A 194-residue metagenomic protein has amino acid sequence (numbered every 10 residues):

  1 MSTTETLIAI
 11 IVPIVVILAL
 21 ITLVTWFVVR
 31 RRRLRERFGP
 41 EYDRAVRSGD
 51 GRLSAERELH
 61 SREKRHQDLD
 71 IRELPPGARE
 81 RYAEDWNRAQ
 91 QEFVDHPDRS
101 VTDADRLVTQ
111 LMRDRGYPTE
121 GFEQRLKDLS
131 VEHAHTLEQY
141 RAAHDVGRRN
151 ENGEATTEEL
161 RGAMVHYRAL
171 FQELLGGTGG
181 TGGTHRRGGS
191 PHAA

Functional and structural regions predicted by a protein language model:
M1-V15: Feature marks short, highly hydrophobic, charge-poor N-terminal signal-anchor/signal peptide-like helices that anchor
S2-E5, I21, G180-G183: Intrinsically disordered/low-complexity terminal segments and short unstructured peptides
L18-R33: Cytosolic-side junction of a single-pass transmembrane alpha-helix
V29-Q139, A143-A155: Elongated extramembrane "stalk/tether" segments
D145-A194: Extracytoplasmic/periplasmic C-terminal soluble domains
